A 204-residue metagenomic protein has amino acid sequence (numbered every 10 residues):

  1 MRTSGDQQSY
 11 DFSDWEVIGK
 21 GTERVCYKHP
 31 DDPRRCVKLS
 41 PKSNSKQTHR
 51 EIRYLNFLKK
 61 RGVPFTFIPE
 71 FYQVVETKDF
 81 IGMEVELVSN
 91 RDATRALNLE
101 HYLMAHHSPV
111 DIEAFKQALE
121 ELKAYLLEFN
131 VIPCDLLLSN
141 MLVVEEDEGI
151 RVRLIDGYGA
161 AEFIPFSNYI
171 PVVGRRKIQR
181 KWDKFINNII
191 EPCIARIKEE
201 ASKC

Functional and structural regions predicted by a protein language model:
M1-W15: Juxta-kinase regulatory segment immediately upstream of eukaryotic protein kinase catalytic domains
D11-R61, V173-G174: ATP-binding glycine-rich loop module of kinase domains
K28-H29, L39, Q73, L87 (+1 more regions): Conserved hydrophobic "DFG−1" position in protein kinase catalytic cores
C36-K42, E86, D156-Y158: Active-site ExK catalytic segment of metal-dependent nucleases
F65-F115: Conserved structural core of kinase catalytic domains
A105-A114, A118, Y125-P133, V143-C204: C-lobe/activation-segment region of protein kinase-like
L136: Hydrophobic HxD+1 residue recognition
S139-N140: Conserved protein-kinase catalytic-loop position immediately C-terminal to the HRD catalytic Asp
